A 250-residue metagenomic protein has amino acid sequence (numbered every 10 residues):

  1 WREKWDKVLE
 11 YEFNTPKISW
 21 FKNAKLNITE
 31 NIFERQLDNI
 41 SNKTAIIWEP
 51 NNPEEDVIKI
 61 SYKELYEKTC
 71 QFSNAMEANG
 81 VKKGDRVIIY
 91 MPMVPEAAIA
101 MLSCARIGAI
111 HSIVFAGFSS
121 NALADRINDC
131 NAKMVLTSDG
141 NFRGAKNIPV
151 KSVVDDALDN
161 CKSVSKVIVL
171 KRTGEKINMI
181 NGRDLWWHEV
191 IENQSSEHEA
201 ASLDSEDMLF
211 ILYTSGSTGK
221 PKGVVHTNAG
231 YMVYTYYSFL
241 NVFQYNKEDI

Functional and structural regions predicted by a protein language model:
W1-I60, E64-E67, Q71-N74, V153 (+2 more regions): N-lobe entry segment of adenylate-forming
T29, I46-L102, S119-A124, M179 (+2 more regions): Conserved AMP-binding/adenylate-forming core of the ANL superfamily
N42-T44, I168-V169, I180-Y213, K220 (+3 more regions): Conserved pre-ATP/AMP-binding loop-to-beta segment of ANL
P53-E54, M134-S205: ANL superfamily adenylate-forming
V87, C104, M208, T214-S217 (+1 more regions): Conserved S/T- and glycine-rich ATP-binding loop of Class I adenylate-forming
A100-A105, V154: Short hydrophobic alpha-helical segments of the AMP-binding
G108: Structured binding elements
F118-C161, Y234-I250: Conserved ATP-dependent adenylate/AMP-binding module captured primarily in the ANL superfamily
